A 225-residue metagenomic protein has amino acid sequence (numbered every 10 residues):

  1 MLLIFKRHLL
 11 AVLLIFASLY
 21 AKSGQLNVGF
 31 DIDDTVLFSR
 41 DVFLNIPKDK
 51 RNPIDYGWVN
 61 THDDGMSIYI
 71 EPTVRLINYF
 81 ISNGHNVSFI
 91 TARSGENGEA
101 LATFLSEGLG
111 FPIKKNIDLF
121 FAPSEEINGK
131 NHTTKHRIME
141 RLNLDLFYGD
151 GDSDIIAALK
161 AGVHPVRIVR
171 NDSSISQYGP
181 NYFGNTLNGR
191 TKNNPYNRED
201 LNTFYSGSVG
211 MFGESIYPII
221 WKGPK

Functional and structural regions predicted by a protein language model:
M1-L9: Bacterial N-terminal signal peptides that target proteins for export
L13-A21: Hydrophobic h-region of N-terminal signal peptides that target proteins for export in Gram-negative bacteria
F16, S39-V42, I68-Y69, S176-Q177 (+1 more regions): Short acidic/polar alpha-helix capping motifs at helix-coil junctions
L19, L44-I46, V163: Residues in and immediately flanking transmembrane alpha helices
G24, N83, E140-N143: Residue-level preference for short coil/turn positions at secondary-structure junctions
L26-E126: Alpha-helical substrate-recognition element adjacent to the catalytic core
S94-K225: C-terminal cap/substrate-recognition subdomain and adjoining C-terminal extension of metal-dependent phosphatase-like
